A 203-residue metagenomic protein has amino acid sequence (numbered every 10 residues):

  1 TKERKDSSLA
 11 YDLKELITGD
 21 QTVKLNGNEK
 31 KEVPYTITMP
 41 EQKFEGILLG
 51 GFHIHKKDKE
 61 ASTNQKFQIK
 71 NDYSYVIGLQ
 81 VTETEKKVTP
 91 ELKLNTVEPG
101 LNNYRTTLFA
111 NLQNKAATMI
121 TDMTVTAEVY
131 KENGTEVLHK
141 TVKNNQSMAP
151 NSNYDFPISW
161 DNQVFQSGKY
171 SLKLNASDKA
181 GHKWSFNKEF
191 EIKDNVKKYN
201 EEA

Functional and structural regions predicted by a protein language model:
T1, L9-F67: Ligand-binding face of N-terminal immunoglobulin V-set domains in extracellular IgSF glycoproteins
K2-Q21, E132-K143, Y154: Short beta-strand and strand-turn-strand segments in soluble, beta-rich domains
E45-I69, K115-T126, E191, K198: Repeat-unit-sized solenoid/scaffold elements
G50, I77, F186-K188: Extracytoplasmic/periplasmic beta-strand context in beta-sandwich domains, especially the cupredoxin/COX2 CuA-binding
E60-S74, E136-V137, G181-N187: Beta-sandwich strand segments
F67-K93: A structural signal for beta-strand and strand-to-loop patches characteristic of beta-rich domains
E85-A203: Membrane-proximal extracellular "stem/stalk" segments of glycoproteins immediately N-terminal to a transmembrane helix
